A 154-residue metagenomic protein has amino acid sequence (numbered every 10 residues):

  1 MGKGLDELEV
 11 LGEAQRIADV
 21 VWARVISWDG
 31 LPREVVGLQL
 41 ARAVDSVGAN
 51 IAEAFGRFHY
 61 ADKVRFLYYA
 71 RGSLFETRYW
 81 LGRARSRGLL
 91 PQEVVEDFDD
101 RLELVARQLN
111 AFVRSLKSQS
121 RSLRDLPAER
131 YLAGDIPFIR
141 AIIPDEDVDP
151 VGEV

Functional and structural regions predicted by a protein language model:
M1-V154: Amphipathic alpha-helical assembly/interaction segments
